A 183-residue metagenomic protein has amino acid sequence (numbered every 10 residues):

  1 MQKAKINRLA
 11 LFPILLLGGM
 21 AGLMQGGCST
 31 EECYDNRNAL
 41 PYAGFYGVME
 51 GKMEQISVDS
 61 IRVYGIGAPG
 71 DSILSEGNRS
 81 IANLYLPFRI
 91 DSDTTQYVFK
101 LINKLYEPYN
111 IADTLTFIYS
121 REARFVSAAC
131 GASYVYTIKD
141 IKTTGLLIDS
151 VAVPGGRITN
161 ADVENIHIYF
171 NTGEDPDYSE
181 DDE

Functional and structural regions predicted by a protein language model:
M1-C28: Sec-dependent bacterial lipoprotein signal peptides
R8-P13, N38, K139-T143: Short N-terminal leader segment in a subset of presequences, especially plant chloroplast and some mitochondrial
F12-L16, L23, R79-I81, V151 (+1 more regions): Generic detector of solvent-exposed, compositionally biased contiguous segments
A21-G44: Bacterial Sec-dependent N-terminal signal peptides
C28-D35, P87-E183: Extracytoplasmic cysteine-anchoring/structural motifs
R37-A39, D59, A82, D113: Residues that flank catalytic or metal-binding motifs in active/ligand-binding sites
G44-I56: Structural motif
S57-P108: Tryptophan-paired
